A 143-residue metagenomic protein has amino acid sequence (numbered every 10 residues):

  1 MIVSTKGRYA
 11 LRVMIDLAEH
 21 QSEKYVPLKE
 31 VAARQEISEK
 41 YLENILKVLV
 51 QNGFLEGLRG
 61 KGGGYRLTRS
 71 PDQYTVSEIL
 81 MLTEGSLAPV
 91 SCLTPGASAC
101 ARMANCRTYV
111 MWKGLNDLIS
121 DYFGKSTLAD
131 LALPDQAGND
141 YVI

Functional and structural regions predicted by a protein language model:
V3-T5, Y9-L11, I15-I37: N-terminal helix-turn-helix DNA-binding core of bacterial DNA-binding proteins
A33, V50-Q51: Alpha-helical residues within the helix-turn-helix
K40: Key DNA-contact positions within bacterial/archaeal DNA-binding proteins
L46-K47: Short, hydrophobic-biased segments on the C-terminal half of alpha helices that form "recognition helices"
Q51-F54, L82: Residue cluster at the C-terminal edge of the helix-turn-helix DNA-binding motif
F54-G62, R66-T68: Beta-hairpin "wing" of winged helix-turn-helix
V76, T94-I143: C-terminal regulatory/oligomerization modules of transcriptional regulators
